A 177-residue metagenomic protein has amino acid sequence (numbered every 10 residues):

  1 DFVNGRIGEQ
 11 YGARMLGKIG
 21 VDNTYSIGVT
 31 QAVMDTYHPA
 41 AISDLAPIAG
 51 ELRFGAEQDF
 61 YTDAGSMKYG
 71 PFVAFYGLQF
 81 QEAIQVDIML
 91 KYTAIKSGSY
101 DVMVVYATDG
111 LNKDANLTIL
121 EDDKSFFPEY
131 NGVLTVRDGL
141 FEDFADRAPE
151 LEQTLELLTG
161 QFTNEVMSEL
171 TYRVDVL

Functional and structural regions predicted by a protein language model:
D1, A49-L52, A94-V105: Alpha-to-beta junction loops
D1-F2, V29-Q31, I88, V102-L111 (+1 more regions): Beta->alpha turn/N-cap motifs
F2-L16, S99, L111-S125: Ligand-binding "clamshell"
R6-R14, R147, L157-L177: Periplasmic-binding protein-like
G17-S26, D122-G132: Short Pro/Gly-enriched coil loops immediately N-terminal to beta-strands
G20-Y92, N164-E165: Bilobed "Venus flytrap"/periplasmic-binding protein-like clamshell domains and structurally analogous long
T24-D35, N131-R147: A bilobed periplasmic-binding-protein/Venus flytrap-type ligand-binding module shared by bacterial periplasmic
A32-D35, D59-D63, T108-L111, G139-E142 (+1 more regions): Solvent-exposed loop/turn segments at secondary-structure junctions within structured extracellular/periplasmic domains
